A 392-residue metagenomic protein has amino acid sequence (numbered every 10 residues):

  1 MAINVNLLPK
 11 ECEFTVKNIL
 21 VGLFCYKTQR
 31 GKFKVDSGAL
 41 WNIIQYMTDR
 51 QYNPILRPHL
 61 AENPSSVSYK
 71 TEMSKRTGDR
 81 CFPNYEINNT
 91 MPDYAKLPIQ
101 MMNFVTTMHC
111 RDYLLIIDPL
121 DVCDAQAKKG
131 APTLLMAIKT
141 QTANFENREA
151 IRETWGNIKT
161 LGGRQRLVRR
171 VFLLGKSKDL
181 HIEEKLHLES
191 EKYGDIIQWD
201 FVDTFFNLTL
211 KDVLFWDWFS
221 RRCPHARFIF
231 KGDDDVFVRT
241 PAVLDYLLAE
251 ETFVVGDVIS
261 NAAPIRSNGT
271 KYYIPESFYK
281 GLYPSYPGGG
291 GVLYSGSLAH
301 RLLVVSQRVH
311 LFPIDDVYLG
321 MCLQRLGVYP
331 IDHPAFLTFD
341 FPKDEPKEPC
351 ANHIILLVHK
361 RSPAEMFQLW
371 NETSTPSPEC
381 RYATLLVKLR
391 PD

Functional and structural regions predicted by a protein language model:
M1-D392: Secretory-pathway lumenal glyco-enzymes, predominantly type II signal-anchor Golgi glycosyltransferases
